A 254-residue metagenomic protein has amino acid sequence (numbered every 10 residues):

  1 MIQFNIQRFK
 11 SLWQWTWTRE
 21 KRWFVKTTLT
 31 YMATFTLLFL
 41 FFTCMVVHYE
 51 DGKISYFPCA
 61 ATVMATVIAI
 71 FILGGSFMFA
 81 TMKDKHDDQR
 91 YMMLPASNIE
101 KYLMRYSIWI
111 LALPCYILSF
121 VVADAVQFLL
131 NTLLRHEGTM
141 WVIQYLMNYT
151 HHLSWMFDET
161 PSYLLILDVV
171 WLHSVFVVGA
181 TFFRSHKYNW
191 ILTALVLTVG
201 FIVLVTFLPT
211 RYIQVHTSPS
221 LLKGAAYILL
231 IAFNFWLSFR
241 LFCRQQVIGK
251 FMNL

Functional and structural regions predicted by a protein language model:
M1-Q89, N98-L254: Hydrophobic alpha-helical transmembrane segments of membrane proteins
